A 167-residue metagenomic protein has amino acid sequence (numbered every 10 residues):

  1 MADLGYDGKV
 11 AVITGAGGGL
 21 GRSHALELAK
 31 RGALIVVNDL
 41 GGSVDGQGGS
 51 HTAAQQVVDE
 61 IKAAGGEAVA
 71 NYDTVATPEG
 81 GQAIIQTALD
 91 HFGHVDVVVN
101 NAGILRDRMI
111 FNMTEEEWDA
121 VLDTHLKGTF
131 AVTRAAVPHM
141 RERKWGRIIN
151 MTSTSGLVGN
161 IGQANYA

Functional and structural regions predicted by a protein language model:
D3-V36: Canonical Rossmann dinucleotide-binding motif of NAD(H)/NADP(H)-dependent dehydrogenases/reductases, specifically
I61, M109-I110, E117-L122: Substrate-binding pocket helix/loop in short-chain dehydrogenase/reductase
A64-E67, T87-N100, R106, E117 (+1 more regions): A glycine-rich helix->loop->beta "capping" turn within Rossmann-like NAD(P)(H)-dependent oxidoreductase domains
Y72-A83, E115: The beta1-alpha1 cofactor-binding region of Rossmann-like NAD(H)/NADP(H)-dependent oxidoreductases
M113, G159-A167: Active-site loop-to-helix junction immediately N-terminal to the catalytic Tyr of the SDR YXXXK motif in Rossmann-fold
T133-R134: A short, exposed helix-loop element centered on a Lys and neighboring polar residues
S153: Residue(s) in the substrate-gating loop at a strand-loop-helix junction that position the organic substrate next
